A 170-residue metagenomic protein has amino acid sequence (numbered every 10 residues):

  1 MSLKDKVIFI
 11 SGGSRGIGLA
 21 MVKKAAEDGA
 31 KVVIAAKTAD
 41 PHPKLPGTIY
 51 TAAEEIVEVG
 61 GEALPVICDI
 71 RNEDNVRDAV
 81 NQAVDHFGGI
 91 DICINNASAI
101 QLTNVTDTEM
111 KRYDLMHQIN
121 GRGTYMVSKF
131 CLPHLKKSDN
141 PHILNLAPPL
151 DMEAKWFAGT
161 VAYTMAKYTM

Functional and structural regions predicted by a protein language model:
K6, G61-E62, G89-I90, L135-P149: Active-site loop of short-chain dehydrogenase/reductase
S14-R15: Conserved glycine-rich cofactor-binding loop
A30-T51: Conserved glycine-rich Rossmann-like NAD(P)H-binding loop of the short-chain dehydrogenase/reductase
G47, I67-A79, M110: The beta1-alpha1 cofactor-binding region of Rossmann-like NAD(H)/NADP(H)-dependent oxidoreductases
N104-V105, E109-D114: Substrate-binding pocket helix/loop in short-chain dehydrogenase/reductase
S128-K129: A short, exposed helix-loop element centered on a Lys and neighboring polar residues
K136, H142-T169: Catalytic loop of short-chain dehydrogenase/reductase
